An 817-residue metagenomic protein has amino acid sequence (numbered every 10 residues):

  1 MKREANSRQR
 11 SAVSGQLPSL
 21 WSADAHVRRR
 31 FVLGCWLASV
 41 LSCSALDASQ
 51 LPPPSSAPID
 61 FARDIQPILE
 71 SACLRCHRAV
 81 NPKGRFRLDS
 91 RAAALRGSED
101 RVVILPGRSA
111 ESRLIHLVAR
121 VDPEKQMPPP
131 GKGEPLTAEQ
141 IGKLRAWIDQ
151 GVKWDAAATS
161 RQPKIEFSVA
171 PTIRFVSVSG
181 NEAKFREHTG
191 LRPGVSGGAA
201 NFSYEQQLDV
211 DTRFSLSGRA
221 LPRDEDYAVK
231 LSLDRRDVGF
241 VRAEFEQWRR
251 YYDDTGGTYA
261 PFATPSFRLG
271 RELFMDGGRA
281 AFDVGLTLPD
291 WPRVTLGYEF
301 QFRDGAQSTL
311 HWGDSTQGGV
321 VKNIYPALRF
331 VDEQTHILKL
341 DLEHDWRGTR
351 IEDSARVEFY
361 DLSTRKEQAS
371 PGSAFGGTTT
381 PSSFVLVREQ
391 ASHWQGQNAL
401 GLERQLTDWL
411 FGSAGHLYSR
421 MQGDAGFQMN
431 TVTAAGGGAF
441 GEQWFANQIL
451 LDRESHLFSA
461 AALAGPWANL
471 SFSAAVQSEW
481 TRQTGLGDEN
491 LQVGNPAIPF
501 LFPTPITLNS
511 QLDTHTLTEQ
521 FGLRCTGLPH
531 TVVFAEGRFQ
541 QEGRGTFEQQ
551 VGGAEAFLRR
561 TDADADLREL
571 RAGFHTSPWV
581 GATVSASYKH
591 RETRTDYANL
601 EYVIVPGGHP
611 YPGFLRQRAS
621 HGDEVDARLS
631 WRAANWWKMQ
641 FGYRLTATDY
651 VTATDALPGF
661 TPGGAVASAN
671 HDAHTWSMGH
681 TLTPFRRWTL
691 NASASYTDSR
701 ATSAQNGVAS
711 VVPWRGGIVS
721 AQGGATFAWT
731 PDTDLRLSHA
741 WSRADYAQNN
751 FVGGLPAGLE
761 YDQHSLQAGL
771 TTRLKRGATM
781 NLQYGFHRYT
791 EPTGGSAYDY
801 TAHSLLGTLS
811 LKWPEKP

Functional and structural regions predicted by a protein language model:
A45-Q162: Aromatic- and Gly/Pro-enriched helix-to-coil junctions and flexible linker segments
L69, D209-S215, D237-V241, D290-V294 (+12 more regions): Repeated loop/turn-to-beta-strand initiation elements of outer-membrane beta-barrel proteins
A157-L208: Outer-membrane beta-barrel initiation region
V169, A200-Q206, V229-L233, F282-L286 (+11 more regions): Residues on the lipid-exposed face of transmembrane beta-strands in outer-membrane beta-barrel proteins
I173-S179, E187, G218-D224, R235-D237 (+13 more regions): Transmembrane beta-strands of outer-membrane beta-barrel pores
V176, T772, T801-P817: Outer-membrane beta-barrel "beta-signal"
G180-R186, D226-K230, E244-E246, D254-A260 (+17 more regions): Outer-membrane beta-barrel translocator domains and adjoining extracellular loop/strand segments of Gram-negative
T189-G194, R219-L221, L233, R271-D276 (+14 more regions): Replace "Gram-negative outer membrane beta-barrel proteins" with "bacterial and organellar outer membrane beta-barrel
